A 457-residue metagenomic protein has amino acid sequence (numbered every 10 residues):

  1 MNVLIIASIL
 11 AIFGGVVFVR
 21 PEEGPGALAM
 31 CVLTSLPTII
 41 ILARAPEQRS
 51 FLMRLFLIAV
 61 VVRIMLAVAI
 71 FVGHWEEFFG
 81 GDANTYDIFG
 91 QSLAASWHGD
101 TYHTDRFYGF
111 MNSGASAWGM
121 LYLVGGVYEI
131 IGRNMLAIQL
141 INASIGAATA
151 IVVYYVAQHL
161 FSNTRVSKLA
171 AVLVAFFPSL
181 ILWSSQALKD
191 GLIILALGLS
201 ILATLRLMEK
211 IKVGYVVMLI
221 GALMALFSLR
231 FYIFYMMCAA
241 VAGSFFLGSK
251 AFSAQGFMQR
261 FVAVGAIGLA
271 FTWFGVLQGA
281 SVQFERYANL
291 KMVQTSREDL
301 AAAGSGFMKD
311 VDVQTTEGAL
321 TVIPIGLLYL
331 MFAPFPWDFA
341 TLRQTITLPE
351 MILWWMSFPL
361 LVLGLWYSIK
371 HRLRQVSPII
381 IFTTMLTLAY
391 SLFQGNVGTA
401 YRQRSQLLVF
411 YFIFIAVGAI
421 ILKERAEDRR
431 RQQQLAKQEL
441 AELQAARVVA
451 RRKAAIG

Functional and structural regions predicted by a protein language model:
F13-G15, I181-L182, S200-A203, L207 (+1 more regions): Membrane-interface alpha helices of multi-pass inner-membrane proteins
L36-T38, G326, L330-P336, Q344-R372: Hydrophobic, aromatic-rich transmembrane alpha-helices and their immediate juxtamembrane boundary segments
I41, L140-L160, M356-L360: Transmembrane-helix motifs of polytopic, lipid-linked glycan transferases
F51-R54, I211-M218, K250-A266: Membrane-interfacial entry segments at the cytosolic side of transmembrane helices
H74-F89, H98-L123, G132-R133, I323 (+1 more regions): Extracytoplasmic catalytic/substrate-binding loops of multi-pass membrane glycan-assembly enzymes
V153-F176: Transmembrane-helix signature of polytopic, membrane-embedded enzymes that assemble or transfer cell-envelope glycans
H159, K210-G214, A254-Q255, A340 (+2 more regions): Membrane-interface helix-loop-helix junctions at transmembrane boundaries of multi-pass membrane enzymes, predominantly
S185-K189: Short acidic/glycine- and proline-prone juxtamembrane loop motifs at membrane-interface regions of multi-pass membrane
